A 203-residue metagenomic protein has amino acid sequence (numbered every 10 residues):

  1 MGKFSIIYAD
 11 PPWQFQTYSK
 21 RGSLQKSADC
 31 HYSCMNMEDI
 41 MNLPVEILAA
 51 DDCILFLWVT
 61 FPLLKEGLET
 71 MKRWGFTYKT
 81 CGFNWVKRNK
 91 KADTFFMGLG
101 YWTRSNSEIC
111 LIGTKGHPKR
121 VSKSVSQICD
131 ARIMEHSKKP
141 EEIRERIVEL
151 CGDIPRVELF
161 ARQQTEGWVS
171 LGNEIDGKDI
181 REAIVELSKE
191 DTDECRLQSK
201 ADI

Functional and structural regions predicted by a protein language model:
M1-I203: Class I S-adenosyl-L-methionine-dependent methyltransferase catalytic core
